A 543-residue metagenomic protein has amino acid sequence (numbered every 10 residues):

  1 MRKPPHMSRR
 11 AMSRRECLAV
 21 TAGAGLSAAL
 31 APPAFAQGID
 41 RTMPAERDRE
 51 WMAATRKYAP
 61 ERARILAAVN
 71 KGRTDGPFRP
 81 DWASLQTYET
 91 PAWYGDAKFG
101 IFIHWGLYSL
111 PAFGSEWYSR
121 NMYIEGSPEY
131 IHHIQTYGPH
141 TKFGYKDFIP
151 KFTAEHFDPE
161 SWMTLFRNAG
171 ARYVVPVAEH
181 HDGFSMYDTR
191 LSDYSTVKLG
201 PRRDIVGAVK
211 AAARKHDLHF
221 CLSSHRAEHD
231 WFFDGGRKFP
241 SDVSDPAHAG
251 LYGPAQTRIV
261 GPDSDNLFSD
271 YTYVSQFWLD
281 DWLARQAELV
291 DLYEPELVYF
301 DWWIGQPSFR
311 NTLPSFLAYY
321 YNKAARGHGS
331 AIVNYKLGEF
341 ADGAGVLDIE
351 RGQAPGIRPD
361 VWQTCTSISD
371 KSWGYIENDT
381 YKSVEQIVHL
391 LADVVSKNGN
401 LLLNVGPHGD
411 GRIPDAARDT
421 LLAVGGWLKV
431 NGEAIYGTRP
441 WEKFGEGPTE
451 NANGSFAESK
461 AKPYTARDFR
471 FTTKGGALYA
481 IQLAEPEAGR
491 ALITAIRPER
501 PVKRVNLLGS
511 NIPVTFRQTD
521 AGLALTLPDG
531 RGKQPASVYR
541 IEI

Functional and structural regions predicted by a protein language model:
M1-M12, E16, G23-A28: N-terminal secretory signal peptides
A22, L26, R540-I543: A short, amphipathic alpha-helical segment
Q37-I543: Mature catalytic domains of secreted/periplasmic carbohydrate-active enzymes
